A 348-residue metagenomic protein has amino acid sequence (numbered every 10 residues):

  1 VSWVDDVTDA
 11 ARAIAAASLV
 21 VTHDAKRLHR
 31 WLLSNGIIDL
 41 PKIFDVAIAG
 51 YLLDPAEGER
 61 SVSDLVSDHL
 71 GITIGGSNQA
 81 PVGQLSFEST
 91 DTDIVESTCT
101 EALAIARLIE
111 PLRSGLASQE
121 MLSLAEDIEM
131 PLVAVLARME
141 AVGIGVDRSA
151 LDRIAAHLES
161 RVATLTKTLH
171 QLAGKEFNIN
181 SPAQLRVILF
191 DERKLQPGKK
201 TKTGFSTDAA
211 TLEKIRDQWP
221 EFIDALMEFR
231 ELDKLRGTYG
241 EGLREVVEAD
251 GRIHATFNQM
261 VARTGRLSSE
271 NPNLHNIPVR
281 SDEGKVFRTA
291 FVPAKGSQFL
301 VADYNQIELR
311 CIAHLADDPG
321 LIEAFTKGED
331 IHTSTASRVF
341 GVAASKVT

Functional and structural regions predicted by a protein language model:
V1, V20, E57, L85-I94 (+6 more regions): Conserved "right-hand" nucleotidyltransferase catalytic core of DNA-directed polymerases
V1-L116, A155, Q306: Conserved DEDDh/DEDDy metal-dependent 3′-5′ exonuclease domain
R27-L32, V187-I188, C311: Phosphate- and divalent-cation-binding pockets in alpha/beta enzyme and binding domains that engage nucleotide-derived
D39-P41, T73-Q79, A173-N180, L195-T203 (+1 more regions): Short, surface-exposed acidic
I43, A49, H170, F325-G328 (+1 more regions): Interdomain boundary/hinge elements
G320-E323: Conserved divalent-metal-coordinating catalytic cores that perform phosphate/pyrophosphate/nucleotidyl transfer
K327-T348: Generic long, charged, amphipathic alpha-helical segments
